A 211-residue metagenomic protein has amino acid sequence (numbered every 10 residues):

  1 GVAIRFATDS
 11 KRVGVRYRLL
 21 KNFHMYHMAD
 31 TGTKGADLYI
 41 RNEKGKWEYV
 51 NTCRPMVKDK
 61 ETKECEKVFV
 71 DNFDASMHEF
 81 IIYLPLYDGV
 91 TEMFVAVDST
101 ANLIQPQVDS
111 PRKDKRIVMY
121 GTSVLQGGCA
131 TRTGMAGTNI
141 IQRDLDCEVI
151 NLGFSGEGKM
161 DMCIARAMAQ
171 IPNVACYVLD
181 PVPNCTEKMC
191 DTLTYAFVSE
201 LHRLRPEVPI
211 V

Functional and structural regions predicted by a protein language model:
G1-R116: N-terminal secretory targeting modules
S10, E157, D161-V211: Alpha-helical cap/lid subdomain in secreted, periplasmic, or secretory-pathway luminal O-acyl-processing enzymes
L19, M119-G121, L179-D180, V211: Short beta-strands and strand-loop turn motifs
M28, C129-R132, K188-D191: Short, solvent-exposed loop/turn segments at secondary-structure boundaries
D114-T138, S155: Catalytic nucleophile-elbow at a beta strand-turn-alpha helix junction centered on a G-D-S/GDSL motif, marking
R116, E148, V208-I210: Residues at the starts of beta-strands that form the adenosine-phosphate
S123-G128, N151-G156, V182-K188: Surface-exposed cleft-lining segments at the edges of enzyme active sites
T138-N151: Short helix-loop-beta junction
